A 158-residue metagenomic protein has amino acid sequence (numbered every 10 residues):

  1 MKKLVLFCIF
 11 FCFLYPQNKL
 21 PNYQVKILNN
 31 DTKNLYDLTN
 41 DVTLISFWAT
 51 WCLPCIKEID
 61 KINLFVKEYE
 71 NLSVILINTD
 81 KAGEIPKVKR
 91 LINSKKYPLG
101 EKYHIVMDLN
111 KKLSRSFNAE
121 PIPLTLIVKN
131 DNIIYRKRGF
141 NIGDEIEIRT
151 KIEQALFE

Functional and structural regions predicted by a protein language model:
K3-F13: Sec-dependent N-terminal signal peptides
L14-Y36: N-terminal "domain-start" segment that seeds a small globular fold
D41-T43, W48-W51, K81, P121: Short pre-active-site segment immediately N-terminal to redox-active cysteine/selenocysteine motifs in thiol-based
S46-W48, L76-N78, I127: Structural cue for short, hydrophobic secondary-structure segments
F47-L64: Conserved redox-active cysteine motifs that mediate thiol-disulfide chemistry, especially di-cysteine Cys-X(1-2)-Cys
L72-I85, E101-L109: Thiol-based oxidoreductase modules, predominantly thioredoxin-like and allied folds used for disulfide exchange
I92-L124: Short, internal strand/loop/helix patches that form the active-site neighborhood or redox-interaction surface
L126-E158: Thiol-/selenol-based redox modules, centered on thioredoxin-like and closely related oxidoreductase domains
